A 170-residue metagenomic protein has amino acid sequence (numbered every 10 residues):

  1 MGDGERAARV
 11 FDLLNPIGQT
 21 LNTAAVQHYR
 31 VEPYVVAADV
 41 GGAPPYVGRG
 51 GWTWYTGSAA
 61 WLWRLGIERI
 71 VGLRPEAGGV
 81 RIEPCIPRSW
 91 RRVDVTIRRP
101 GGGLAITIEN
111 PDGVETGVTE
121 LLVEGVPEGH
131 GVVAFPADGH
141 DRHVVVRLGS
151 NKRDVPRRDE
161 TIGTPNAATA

Functional and structural regions predicted by a protein language model:
M1-A170: Non-catalytic C-terminal accessory modules of carbohydrate-active enzymes
